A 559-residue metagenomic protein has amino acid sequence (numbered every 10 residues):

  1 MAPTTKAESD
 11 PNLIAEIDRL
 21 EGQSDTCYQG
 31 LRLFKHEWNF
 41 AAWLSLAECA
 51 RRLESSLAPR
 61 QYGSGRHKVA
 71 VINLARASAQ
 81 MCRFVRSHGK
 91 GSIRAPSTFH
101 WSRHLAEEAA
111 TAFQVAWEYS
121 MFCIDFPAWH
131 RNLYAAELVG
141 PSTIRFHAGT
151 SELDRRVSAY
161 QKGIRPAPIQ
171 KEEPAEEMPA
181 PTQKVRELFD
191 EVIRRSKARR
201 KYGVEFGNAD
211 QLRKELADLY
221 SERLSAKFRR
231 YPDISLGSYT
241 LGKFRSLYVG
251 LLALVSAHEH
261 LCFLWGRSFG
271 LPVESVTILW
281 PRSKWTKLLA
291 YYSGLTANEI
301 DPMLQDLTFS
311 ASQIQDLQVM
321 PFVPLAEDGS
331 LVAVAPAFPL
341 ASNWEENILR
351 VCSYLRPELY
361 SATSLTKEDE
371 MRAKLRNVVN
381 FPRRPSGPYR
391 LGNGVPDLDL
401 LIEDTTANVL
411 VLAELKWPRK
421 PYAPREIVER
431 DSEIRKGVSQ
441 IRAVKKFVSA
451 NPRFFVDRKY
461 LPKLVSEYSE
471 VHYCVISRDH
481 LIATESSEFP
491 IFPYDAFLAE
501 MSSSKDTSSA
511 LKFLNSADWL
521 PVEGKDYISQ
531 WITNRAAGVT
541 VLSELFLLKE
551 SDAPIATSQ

Functional and structural regions predicted by a protein language model:
M1-Q559: Intrinsically disordered, low-complexity Ser/Thr/Pro/Gly-rich regulatory segments
